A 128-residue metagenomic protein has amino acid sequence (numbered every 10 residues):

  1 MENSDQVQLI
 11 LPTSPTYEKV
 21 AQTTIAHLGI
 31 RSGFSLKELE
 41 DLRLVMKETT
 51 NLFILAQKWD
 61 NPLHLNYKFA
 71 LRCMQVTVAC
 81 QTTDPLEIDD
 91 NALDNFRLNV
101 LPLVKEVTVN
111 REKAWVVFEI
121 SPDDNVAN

Functional and structural regions predicted by a protein language model:
M1-L44, T83: Bergerat-fold GHKL ATPase/HATPase_c domain
M1-Q8, L52-N128: Conserved beta-strand-loop-beta-strand hairpin that lines the nucleotide-binding pocket of ATP/GTP-utilizing enzymes
S35-D60: Conserved ATP-binding N-box helix of the HATPase_c
